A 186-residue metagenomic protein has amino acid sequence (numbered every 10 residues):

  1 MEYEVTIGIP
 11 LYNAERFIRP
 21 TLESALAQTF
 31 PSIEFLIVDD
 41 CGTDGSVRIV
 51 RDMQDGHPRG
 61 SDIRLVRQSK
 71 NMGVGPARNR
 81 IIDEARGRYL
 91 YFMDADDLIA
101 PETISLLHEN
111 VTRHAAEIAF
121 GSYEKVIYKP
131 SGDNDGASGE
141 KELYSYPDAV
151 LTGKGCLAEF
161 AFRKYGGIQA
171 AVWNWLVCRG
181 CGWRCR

Functional and structural regions predicted by a protein language model:
M1-R186: Nucleotide-sugar donor-binding/catalytic module of glycosyltransferases that assemble extracellular/cell-envelope
